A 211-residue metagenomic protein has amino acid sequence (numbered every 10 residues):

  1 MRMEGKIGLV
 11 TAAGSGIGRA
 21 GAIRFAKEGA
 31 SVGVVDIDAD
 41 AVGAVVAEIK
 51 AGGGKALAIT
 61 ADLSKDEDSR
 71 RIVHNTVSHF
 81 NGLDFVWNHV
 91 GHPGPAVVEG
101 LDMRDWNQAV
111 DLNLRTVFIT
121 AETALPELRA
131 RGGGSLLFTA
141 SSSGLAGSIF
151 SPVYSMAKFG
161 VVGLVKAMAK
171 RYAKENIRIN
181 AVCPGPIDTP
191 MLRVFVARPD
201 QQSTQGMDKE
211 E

Functional and structural regions predicted by a protein language model:
M3-G33: Canonical Rossmann dinucleotide-binding motif of NAD(H)/NADP(H)-dependent dehydrogenases/reductases, specifically
V97-V98, D102-V110: Substrate-binding pocket helix/loop in short-chain dehydrogenase/reductase
E99, A146-V153, K174-E175: Active-site loop immediately N-terminal to the catalytic Tyr-X3-Lys motif of short-chain dehydrogenase/reductase
A121, A157, V165: Active-site helix of classical SDR
P126, K170-K174: Alpha-helical segment proximal to the catalytic Tyr-Lys
S141: Residue(s) in the substrate-gating loop at a strand-loop-helix junction that position the organic substrate next
P184-V194, R198: Short, flexible catalytic-loop segment of classical short-chain dehydrogenase/reductase
